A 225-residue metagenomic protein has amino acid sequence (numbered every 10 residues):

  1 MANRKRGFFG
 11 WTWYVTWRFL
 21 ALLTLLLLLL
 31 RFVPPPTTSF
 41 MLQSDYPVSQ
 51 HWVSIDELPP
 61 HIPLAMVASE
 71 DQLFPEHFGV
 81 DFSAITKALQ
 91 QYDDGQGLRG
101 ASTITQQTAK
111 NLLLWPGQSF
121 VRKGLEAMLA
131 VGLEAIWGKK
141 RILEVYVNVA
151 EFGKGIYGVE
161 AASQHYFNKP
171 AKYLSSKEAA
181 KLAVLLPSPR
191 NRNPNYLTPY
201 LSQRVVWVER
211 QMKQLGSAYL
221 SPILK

Functional and structural regions predicted by a protein language model:
A2-K225: Juxtamembrane regions of bacterial inner-membrane/periplasmic proteins, predominantly the peptidoglycan biogenesis
